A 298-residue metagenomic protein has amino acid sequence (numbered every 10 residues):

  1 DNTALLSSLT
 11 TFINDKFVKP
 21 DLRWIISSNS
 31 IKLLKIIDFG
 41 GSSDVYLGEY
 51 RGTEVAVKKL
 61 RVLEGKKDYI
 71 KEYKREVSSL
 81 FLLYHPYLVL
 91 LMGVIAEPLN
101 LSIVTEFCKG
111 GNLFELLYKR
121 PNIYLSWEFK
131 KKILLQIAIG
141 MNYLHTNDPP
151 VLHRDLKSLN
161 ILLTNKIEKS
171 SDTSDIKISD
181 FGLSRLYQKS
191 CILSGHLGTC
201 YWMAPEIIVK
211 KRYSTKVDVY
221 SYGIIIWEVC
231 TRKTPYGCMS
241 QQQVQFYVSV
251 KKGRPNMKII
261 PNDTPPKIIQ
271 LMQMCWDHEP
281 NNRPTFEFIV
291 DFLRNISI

Functional and structural regions predicted by a protein language model:
L34-V45: Protein kinase glycine-rich loop
D44-E64: Glycine-rich ATP phosphate-binding loop
Y73-S78: Regulatory alphaC helix of protein kinase catalytic domains
G93-V94: A short, aromatic-enriched beta-strand patch in the conserved N-lobe beta-sheet of the protein kinase catalytic domain
P98-N112: Conserved short submotifs of the Hanks-type protein kinase catalytic core that shape the nucleotide-binding pocket
H145-T164: Catalytic-loop of the protein kinase fold
D218: Conserved catalytic-loop aspartate of Hanks-type protein kinases
